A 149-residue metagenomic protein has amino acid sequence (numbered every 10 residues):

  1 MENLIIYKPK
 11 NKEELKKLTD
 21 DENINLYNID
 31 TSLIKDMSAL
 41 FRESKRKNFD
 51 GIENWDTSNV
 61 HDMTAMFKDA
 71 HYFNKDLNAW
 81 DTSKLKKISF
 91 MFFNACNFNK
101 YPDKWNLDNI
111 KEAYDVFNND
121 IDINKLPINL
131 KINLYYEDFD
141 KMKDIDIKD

Functional and structural regions predicted by a protein language model:
M1-D149: Negatively charged
